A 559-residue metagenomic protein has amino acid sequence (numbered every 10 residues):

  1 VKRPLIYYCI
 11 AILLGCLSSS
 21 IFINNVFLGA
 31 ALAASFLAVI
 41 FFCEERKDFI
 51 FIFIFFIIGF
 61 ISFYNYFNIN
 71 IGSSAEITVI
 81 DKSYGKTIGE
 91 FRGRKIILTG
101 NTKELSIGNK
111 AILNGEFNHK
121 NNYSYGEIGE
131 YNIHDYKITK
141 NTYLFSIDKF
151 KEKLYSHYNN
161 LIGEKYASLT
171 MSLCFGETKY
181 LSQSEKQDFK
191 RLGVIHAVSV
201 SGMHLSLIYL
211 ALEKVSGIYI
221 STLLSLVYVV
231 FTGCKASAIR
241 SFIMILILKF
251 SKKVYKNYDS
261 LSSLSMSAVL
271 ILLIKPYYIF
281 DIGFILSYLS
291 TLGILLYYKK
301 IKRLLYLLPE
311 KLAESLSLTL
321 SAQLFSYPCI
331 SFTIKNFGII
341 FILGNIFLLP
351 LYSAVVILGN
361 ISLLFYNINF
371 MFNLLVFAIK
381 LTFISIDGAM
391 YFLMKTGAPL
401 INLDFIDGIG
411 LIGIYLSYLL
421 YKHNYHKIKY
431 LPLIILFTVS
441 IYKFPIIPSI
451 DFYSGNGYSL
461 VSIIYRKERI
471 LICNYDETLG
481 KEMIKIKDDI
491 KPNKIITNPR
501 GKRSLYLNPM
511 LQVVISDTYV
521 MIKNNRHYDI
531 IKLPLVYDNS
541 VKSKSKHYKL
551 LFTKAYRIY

Functional and structural regions predicted by a protein language model:
K2-F67, A75, L212, K300 (+1 more regions): Transmembrane helix-bundle segments that form internal channels/tunnels in multi-pass membrane proteins, characterized
Y7, A30-S35, S221, S225 (+4 more regions): Hydrophobic core segments of transmembrane alpha-helices in multi-pass, intramembrane catalytic enzymes
L14, N132-I245, K249-F250: Aromatic-rich juxtamembrane segments at the membrane interface
L17, A211, L223-V230, L246-F250 (+5 more regions): Alpha-helical transmembrane segments of multipass membrane proteins
I21-I23, V227-A238, K253-N257, L273-I285 (+1 more regions): Membrane-interface helix caps and helix-loop-helix hairpins in membrane proteins
F67-G85, L113-N114: Structural detector for short beta-strands of small beta-barrel domains
I88-N114, N118-Y125, N132-T139, K149 (+1 more regions): Extracytosolic and intramembrane catalytic regions of membrane-associated proteins in envelope/secretory systems
I218-S225, K256-V269, L307-E314: Short hydrophobic alpha-helices at membrane interfaces in multi-pass membrane enzymes
